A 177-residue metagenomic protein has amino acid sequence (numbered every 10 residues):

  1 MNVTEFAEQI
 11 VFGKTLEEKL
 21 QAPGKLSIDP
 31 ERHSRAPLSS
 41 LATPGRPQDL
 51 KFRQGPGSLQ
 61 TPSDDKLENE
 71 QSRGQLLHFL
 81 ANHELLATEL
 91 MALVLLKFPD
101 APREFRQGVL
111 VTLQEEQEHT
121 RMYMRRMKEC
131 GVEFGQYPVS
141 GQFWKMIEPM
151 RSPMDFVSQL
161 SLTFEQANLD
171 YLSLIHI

Functional and structural regions predicted by a protein language model:
M1-N82, K97-A101: Terminal targeting/low-complexity segments that flank the catalytic cores of oxidoreductases
E5-F12, E18, L93, V111 (+2 more regions): Charged/polar, solvent-exposed surface patches and flexible loops
G57-L77, P99-E104, P138-F164: Acidic/His metal-coordination segments adjacent to aromatic residues that form catalytic metal sites in metalloenzymes
L80-H83, T112, L160-F164, N168: Amphipathic alpha-helix face/heptad-repeat signature
A81-K145: Long, hydrophobic, well-ordered secondary-structure blocks that form the structural core and pocket-lining surfaces
L172: Alpha-helical phosphate/pyrophosphate-handling elements in metalloenzyme active cores
I175-I177: Conserved small/polar residues in nucleotide/adenosyl-binding loops
